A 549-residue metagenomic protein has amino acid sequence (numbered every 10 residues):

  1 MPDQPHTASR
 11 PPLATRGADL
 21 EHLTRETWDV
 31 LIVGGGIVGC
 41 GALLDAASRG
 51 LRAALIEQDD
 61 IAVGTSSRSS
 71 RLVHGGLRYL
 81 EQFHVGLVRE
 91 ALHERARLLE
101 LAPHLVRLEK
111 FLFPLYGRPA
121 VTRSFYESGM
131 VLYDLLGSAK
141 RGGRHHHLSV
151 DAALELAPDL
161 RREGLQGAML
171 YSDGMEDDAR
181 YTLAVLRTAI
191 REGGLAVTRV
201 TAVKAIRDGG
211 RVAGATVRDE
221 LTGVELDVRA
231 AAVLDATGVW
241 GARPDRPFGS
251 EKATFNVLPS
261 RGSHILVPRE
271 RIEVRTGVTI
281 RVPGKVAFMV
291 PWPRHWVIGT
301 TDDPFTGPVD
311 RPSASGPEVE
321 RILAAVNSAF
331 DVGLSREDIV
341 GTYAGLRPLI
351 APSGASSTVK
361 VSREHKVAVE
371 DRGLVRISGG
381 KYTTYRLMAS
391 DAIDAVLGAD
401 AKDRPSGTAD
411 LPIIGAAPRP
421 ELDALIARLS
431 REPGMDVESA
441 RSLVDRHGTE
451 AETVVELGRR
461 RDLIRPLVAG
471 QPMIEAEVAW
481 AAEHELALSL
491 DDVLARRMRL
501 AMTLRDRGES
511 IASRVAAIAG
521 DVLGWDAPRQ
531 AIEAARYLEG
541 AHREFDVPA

Functional and structural regions predicted by a protein language model:
M1-V30, D45-R49: Extreme N-terminal leader/targeting segments of oxidoreductases
E26-W28, T222-A232: Core beta-strand elements of the Rossmann-like FAD/NAD(P) dinucleotide-binding domain in flavoenzyme oxidoreductases
V33, V228-G238: Short hydrophobic core segments
G34-G36, Q58: Glycine-rich Rossmann-fold phosphate-binding loop(s) that bind the pyrophosphate of adenine dinucleotide cofactors
A47-S67: Glycine-rich FAD pyrophosphate-binding loop
D59, L105, Y116-G129, L148-E163 (+9 more regions): C-terminal accessory subdomains/tails of enzymes that are appended
R71-L156: Dinucleotide-binding Rossmann-like beta1-alpha1 core, especially the glycine-rich loop that anchors the ADP
T198-A213: A conserved short coil-to-beta-strand element within the FAD-binding core of flavoproteins
